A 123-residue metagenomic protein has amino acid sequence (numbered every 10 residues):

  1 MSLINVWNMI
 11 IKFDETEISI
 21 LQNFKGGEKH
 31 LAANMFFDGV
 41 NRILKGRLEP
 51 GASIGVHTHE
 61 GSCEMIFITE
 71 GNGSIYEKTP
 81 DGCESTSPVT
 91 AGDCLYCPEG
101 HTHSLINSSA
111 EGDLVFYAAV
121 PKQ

Functional and structural regions predicted by a protein language model:
M1-R42, G55: A short, N-terminal "cap"/entry segment at the start of jelly-roll beta-barrel domains of the cupin/DSBH fold
R42-E60: Conserved short histidine dyad/triad with adjacent acidic residue
K45, M65, S85-S87: Short, surface-exposed secondary-structure edge patches
K45, T58, E77-T79, N107 (+1 more regions): Residue-level recognition of conserved beta-strand positions in structured domain cores
S53-G55, S74, D93-L95, E99-L105: Histidine-centered metal-chelating micro-motifs
G61-S74, K78-T79: Glycine- and acidic-residue-biased ligand/ion/polar-headgroup-sensing regions
P80-P98: Short acidic-glycine-tyrosine-enriched beta hairpin
T90, E99-Q123: Ligand-binding loop in jelly-roll beta-barrel domains
